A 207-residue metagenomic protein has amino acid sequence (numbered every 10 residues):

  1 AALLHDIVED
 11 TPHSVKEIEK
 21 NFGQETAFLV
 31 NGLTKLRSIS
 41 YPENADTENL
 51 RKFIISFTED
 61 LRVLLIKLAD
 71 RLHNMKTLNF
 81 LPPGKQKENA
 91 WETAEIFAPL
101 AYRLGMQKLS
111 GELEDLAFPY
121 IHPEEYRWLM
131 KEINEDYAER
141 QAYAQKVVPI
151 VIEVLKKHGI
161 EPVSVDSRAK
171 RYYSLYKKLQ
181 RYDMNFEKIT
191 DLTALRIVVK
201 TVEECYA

Functional and structural regions predicted by a protein language model:
A1-K188, L192, V199-A207: Active-site helical microenvironments for divalent-metal-assisted chemistry
